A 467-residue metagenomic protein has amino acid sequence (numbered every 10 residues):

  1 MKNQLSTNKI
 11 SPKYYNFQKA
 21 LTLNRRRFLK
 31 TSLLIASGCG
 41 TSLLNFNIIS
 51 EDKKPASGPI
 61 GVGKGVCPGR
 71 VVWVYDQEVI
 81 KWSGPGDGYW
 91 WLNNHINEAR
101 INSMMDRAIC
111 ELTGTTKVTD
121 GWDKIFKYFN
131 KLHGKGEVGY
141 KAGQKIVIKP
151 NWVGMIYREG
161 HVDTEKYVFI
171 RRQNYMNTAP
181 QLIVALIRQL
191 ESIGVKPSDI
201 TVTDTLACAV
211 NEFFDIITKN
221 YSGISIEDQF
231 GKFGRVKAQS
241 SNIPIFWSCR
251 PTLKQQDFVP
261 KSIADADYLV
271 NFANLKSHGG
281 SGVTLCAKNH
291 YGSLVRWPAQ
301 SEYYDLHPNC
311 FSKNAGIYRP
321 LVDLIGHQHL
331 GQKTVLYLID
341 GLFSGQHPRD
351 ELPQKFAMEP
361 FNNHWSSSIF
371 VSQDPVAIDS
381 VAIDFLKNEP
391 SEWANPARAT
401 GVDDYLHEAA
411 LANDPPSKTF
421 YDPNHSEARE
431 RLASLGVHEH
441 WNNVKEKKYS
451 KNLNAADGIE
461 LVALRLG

Functional and structural regions predicted by a protein language model:
M1-R27: N-terminal secretory signal peptides
K9, S32-L33, S37, I156 (+1 more regions): Enrichment for repetitive, rod-forming helical segments
R25-S42: N-terminal export leaders
T41-K53: Bacterial Sec-dependent signal peptides at the C-terminal "C-region" and cleavage site
D52-G467: Extended, low-polarity segments enriched in aliphatic/aromatic residues
